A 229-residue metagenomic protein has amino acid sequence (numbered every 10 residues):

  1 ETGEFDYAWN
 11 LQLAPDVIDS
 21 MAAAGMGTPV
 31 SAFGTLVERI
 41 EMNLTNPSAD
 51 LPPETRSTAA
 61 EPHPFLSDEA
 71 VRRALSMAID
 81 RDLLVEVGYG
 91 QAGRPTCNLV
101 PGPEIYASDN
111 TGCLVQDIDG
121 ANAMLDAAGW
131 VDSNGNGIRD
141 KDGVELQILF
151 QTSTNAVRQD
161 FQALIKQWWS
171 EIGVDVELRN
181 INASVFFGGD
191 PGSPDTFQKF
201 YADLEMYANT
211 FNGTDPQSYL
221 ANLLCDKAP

Functional and structural regions predicted by a protein language model:
E1-G90, R94, P103-P229: Extracytoplasmic/periplasmic ligand-capture domains
L99-V100: Outer-membrane beta-barrel and related beta-rich outer-membrane complex signature in Gram-negative bacteria
